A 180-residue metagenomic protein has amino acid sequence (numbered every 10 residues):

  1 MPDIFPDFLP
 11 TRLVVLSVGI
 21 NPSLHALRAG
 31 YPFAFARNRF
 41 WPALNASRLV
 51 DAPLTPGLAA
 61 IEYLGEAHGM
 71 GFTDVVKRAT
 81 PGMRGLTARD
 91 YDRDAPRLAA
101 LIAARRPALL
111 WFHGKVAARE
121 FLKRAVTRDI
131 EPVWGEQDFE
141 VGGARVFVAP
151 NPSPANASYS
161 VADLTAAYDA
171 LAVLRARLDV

Functional and structural regions predicted by a protein language model:
D3-V14, A36, A43, G82-A99 (+1 more regions): C-terminal capping/extension of enzyme domains
L13, S23-R28: Short N-terminal binding/cap micro-motifs at the start of the first secondary-structure element
L16-I20: N-terminal nucleotide-binding beta1-loop-alpha1 segment
N21-H25, K77-T80, K115-A118, P152-A155: Short, solvent-exposed loop/turn segments at secondary-structure junctions
A26-A29, E120-K123, S158-Y159: Short glycine-/acidic-enriched loop or helix-start segments at secondary-structure transitions that form or flank
A26-D90: Short, surface-exposed acidic-centric catalytic microdomains
A67-V126: Internal catalytic-core helix/loop-beta-alpha segment that presents or stabilizes conserved functional determinants
